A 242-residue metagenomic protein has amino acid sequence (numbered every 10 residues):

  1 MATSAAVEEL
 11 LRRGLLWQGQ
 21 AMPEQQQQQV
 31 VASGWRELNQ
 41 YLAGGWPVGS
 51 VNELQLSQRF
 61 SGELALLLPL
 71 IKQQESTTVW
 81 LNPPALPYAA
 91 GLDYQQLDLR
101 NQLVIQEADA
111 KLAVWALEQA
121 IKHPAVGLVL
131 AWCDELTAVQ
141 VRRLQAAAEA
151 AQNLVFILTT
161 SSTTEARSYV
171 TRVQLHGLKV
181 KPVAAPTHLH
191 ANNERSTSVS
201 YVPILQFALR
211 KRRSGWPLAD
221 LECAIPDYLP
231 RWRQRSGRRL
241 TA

Functional and structural regions predicted by a protein language model:
M1-W80, Y94, L99, R212-G215 (+2 more regions): Detector for small/aliphatic-rich hydrophobic stretches
S33, S61-L66, K111-W115, L136-V139 (+2 more regions): Charged, alpha-helix-enriched surfaces in structured cytosolic catalytic cores of large nucleotide-utilizing machines
L38, L54, Q102, V129 (+2 more regions): Conserved RecA-like P-loop NTPase ATPase core
G45, K72-Q73, Q119-H123, A147-E149: Conserved catalytic network of the ASCE P-loop NTPase/AAA+ motor domain
T78-P83, V155-I157: Short, hydrophobic beta-strand segments that form beta-sheet elements in well-ordered domains
L81-V141: Long, charge-dense
P124-P182, E194: A contiguous pocket-lining binding segment that forms or flanks enzyme active sites
T159-L240: Phosphate-binding/switch region of NTP-binding enzymes
